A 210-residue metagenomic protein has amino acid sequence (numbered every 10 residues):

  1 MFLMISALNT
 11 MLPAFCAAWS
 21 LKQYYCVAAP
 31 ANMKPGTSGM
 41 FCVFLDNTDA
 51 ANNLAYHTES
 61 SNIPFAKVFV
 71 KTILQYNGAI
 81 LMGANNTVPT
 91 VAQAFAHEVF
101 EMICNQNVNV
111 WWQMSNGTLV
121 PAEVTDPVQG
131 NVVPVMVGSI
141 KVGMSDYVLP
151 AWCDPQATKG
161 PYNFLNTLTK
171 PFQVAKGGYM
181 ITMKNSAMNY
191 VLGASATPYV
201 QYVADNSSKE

Functional and structural regions predicted by a protein language model:
M1-D46, C153, P171, S195-T197 (+2 more regions): A metal-dependent hydrolase signature that marks the N-terminal structural subdomain at the beginning of catalytic folds
P13-A17, F100-V108: Sec-exported extracytoplasmic/periplasmic mature domains
N32-M40, F44-F65, L74-Y76: Catalytic zinc-binding patch centered on the HExxH motif and its immediate surroundings that defines zinc-dependent
F44-T48, F69-K71, A96, C104-N105: Active-site-proximal beta-strand/loop segments in catalytic clefts of secreted hydrolases
H57-N85, P89, Q106-E210: Metalloprotease/metallohydrolase-associated module, dominated by Zn2+-dependent proteases
T87-F100: Short alpha-helix carrying the canonical HExxH Zn2+-binding catalytic motif
